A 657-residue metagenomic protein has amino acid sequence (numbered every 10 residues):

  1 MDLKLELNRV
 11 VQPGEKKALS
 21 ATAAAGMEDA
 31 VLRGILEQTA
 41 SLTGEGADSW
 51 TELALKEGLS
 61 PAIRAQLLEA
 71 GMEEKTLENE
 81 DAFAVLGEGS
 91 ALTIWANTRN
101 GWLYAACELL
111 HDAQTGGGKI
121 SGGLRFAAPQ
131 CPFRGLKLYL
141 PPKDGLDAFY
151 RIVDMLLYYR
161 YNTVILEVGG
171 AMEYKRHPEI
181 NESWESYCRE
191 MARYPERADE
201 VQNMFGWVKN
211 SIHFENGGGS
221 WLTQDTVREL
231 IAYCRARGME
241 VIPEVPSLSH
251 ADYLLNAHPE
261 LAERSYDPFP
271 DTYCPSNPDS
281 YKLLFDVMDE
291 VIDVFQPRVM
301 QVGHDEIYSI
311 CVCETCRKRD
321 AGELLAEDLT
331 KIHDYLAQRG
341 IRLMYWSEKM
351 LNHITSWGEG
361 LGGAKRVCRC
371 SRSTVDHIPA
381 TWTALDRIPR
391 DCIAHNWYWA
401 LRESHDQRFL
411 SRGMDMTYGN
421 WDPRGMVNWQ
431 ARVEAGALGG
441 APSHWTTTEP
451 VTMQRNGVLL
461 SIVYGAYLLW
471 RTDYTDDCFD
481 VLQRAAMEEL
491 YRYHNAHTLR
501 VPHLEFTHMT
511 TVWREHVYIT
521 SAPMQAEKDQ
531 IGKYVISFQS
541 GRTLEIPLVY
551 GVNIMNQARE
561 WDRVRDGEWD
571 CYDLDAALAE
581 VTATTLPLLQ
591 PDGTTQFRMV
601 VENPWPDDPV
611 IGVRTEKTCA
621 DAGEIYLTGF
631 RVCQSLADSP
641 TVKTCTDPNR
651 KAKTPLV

Functional and structural regions predicted by a protein language model:
M1-C131, L140, S521, F538: Contiguous, structured surface segment used for ligand recognition
S20, E28, K75-E78, R134 (+10 more regions): Substrate-binding groove of N-acetylhexosamine-processing glycoside hydrolases
N79-A82, L86-H333, A337-R339, M344: Feature activates predominantly on carbohydrate-active enzymes
R99-N100, L110, L548-M555: A short, sequence-level motif marking secondary-structure junctions
K143-G145, L156, A171-K175, L248-D252 (+7 more regions): Flexible loop/turn segments at secondary-structure boundaries
H497-V501, T511-R514, T520-M524, Y550-N556 (+1 more regions): Beta-sandwich interaction modules
M524-G532: Short coil-to-beta strand junction motifs in C2/discoidin
G532-F538, L544, V600, D608-V610 (+1 more regions): Exposed low-complexity, polar/acidic, P/S/T/G-rich flexible segments that act as propeptides, protease-susceptible
